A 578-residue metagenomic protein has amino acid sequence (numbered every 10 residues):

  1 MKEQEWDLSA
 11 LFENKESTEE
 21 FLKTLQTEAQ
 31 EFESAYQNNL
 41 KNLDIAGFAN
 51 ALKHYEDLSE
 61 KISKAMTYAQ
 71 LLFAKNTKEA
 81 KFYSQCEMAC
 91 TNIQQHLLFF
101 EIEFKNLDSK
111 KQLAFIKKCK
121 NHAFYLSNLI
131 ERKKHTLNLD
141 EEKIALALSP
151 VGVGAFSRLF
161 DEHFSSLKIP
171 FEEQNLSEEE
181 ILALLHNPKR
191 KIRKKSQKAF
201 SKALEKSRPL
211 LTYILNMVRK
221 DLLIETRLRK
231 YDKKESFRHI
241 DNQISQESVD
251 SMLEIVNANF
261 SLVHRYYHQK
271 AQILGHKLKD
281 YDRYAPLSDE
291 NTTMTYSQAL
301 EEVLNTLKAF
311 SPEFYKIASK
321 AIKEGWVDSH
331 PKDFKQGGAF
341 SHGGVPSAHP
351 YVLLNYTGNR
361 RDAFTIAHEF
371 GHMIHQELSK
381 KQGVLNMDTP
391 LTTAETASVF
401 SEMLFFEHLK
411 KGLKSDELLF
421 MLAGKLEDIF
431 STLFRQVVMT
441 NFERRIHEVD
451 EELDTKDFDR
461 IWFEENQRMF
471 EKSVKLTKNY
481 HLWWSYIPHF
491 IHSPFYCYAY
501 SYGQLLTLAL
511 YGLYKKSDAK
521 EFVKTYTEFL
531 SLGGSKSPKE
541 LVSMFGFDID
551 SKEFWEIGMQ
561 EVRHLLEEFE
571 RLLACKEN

Functional and structural regions predicted by a protein language model:
M1-D289, L572-K576: A well-structured
F100, F104, S127-T136, A155 (+8 more regions): C-terminal, non-catalytic "cap/extension" segments appended to globular domains
K230, T357-E377, S398, M403 (+2 more regions): Active-site recognition of the HExxH zinc-binding catalytic motif
D280-F334, A339: Gly/Pro-rich turn-and-neighbor structural signature
T292-Y296, S347-A367: Short pre-active-site segment immediately N-terminal to the catalytic Zn-binding motif
N305, A309-K316, F340-H342, H372 (+2 more regions): Conserved helix-loop functional segments at active or binding sites
D333-G358, Q376-E377: Active-site scaffold of zinc-dependent metalloenzymes
P390-L418, K425-E427, S431, G503: Post-HExxH zinc-binding segment in Zn-dependent metallohydrolases
